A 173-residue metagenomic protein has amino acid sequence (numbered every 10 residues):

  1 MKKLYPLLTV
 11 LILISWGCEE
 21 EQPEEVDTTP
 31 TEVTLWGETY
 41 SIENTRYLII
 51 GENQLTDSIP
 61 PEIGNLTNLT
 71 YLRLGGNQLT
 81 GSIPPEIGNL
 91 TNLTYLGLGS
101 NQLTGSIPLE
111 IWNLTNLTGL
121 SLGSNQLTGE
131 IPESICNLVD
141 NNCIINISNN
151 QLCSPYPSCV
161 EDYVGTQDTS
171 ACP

Functional and structural regions predicted by a protein language model:
K2-L55, I59, N150-P173: N-terminal capping/linker segments that flank leucine-rich repeat
I42, G64-L69, G88-L93, W112-L117 (+2 more regions): Leucine-rich repeat
R46-I50, L72-L74, T94-L98, T118-L122 (+1 more regions): Conserved hydrophobic beta-strand positions in leucine-rich repeat
I50, P61, G76, P85-G88 (+2 more regions): Sensor of tandemly repeated, compositionally biased sequence architecture
T56-P61, I83-P85, I107-L109, T128-C136 (+1 more regions): The feature encodes a structural signal of leucine-rich repeats
T118-P173: Leucine-rich solenoid repeat scaffolds
